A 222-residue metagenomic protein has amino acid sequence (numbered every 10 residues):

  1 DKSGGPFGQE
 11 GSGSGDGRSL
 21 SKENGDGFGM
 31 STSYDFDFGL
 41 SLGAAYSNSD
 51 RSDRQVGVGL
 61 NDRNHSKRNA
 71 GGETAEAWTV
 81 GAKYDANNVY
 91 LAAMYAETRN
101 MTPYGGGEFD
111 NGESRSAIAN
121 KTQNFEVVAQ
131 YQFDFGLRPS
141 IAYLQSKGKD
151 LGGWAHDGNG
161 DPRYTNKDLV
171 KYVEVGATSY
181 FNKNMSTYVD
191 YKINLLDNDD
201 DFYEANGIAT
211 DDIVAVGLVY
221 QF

Functional and structural regions predicted by a protein language model:
D1-S33: Aromatic- and glycine-enriched pocket-lining scaffold segments that form the walls of small-molecule binding clefts
E23-G25, G29-V175: Detector for outer-membrane/organellar transmembrane beta-barrel domains, recognizing the amphipathic beta-strand
L151-A155, Y188-D190, D197-G207: A glycine-biased, small/acidic residue-tolerant capping/turn segment at secondary-structure junctions
D168-V170, E204, A209-T210: Mature soluble domains of exported/periplasmic/lumenal proteins and thiol-rich metal-chelating peptides
V170, T178, D201: CBM-like carbohydrate-recognition segments
E174-K192, L196, V214: C-terminal closing repeat unit and adjoining cap/tail of repeat-based domains
S179-F181, A209-F222: Outer-membrane beta-barrel "beta-signal"
